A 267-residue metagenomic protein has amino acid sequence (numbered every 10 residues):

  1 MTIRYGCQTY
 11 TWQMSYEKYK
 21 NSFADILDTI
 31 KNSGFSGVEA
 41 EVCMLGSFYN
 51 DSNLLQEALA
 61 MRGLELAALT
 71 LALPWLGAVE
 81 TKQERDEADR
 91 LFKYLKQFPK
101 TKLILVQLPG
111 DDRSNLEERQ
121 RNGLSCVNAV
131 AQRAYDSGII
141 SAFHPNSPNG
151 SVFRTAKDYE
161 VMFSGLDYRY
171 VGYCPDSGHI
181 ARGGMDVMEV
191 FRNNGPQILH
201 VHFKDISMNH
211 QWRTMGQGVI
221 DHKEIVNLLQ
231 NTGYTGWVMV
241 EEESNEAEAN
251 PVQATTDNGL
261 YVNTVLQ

Functional and structural regions predicted by a protein language model:
M1-K100, N128, Y135, G172 (+3 more regions): N-terminal pre-domain/capping segments
Y10-W12, E41-L45, L71-L76, L108-G110 (+4 more regions): Active-site beta-loop-alpha junctions enriched in small/polar residues
Q13-K20, L27, V79-K82, S114-E117 (+3 more regions): Gly/Pro-rich active-site loop or hairpin
I30, L95, G165-L166, G172 (+2 more regions): Structural motif
S33, L64, F98, R169 (+3 more regions): Structured loop/turn residues at beta-strand edges in well-structured enzyme cores
E39, A68, I104, A142 (+2 more regions): Conserved beta-strand positions in the central sheet of alpha/beta enzyme cores
M61-E65, G77-Y173, R182, V252: Active-site acidic/histidine proton-transfer and metal-coordination neighborhood in alpha/beta enzyme cores
Y159-M162, V190, V262: Hydrophobic packing residues within well-ordered alpha-helices of enzyme cores
